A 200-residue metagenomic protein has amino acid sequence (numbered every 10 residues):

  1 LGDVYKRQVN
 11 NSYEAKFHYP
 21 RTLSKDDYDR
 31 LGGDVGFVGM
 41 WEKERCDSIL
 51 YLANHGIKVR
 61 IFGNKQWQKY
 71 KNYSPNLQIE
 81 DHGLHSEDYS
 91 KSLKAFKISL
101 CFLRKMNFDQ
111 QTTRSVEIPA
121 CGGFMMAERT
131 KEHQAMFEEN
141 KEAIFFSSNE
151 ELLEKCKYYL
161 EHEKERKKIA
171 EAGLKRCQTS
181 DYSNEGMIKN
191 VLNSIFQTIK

Functional and structural regions predicted by a protein language model:
L1-Y5: Short, small-residue-biased leader/transition segments that mark boundaries at the very start of proteins
R7-N10, K58-G63, C101: A structural signal for short, well-ordered beta-strand segments and their strand-loop junctions that often border
Q8, Y73-K200: Catalytic binding pocket for nucleotide-activated donors in carbohydrate/polymer assembly enzymes
V9-Y13, G39, G63-K65, R129 (+1 more regions): Residues at the C-termini of beta-strands that transition into short coil/loop
E14-A95: Conserved catalytic-core segment of nucleotide-activated headgroup transferases in glycan assembly
